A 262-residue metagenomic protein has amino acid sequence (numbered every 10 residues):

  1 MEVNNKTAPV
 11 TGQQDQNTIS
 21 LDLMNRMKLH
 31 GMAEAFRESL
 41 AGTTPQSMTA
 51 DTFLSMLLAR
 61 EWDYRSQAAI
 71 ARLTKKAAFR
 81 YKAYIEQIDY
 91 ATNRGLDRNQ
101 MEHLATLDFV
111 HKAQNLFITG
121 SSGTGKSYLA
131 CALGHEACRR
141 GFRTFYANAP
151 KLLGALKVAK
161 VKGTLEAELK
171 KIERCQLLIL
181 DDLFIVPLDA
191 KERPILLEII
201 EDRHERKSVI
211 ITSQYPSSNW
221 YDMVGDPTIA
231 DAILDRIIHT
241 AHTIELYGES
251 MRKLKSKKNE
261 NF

Functional and structural regions predicted by a protein language model:
M1-M32: Charged, compositionally biased N-terminal leader segments and the immediate start of the first structured element
N25, L29-Y81: Interdomain "pre-motor" coupling segment immediately N-terminal to P-loop NTPase/helicase cores
F36, R143, A147, L152-R174 (+1 more regions): Replace "adjacent to P-loop NTPase cores in ATP/GTP-dependent enzymes" with "adjacent to NTP-binding cores
Y81-I85, I179: Short, basic/glycine-rich phosphate-binding loops at helix/coil junctions that contact nucleotide phosphates
I88, A130, N148: Conserved hydrophobic/aromatic pocket- or pore-lining residues that grip, position, or stack substrates in active sites
I88-H103: N-terminal pre-P-loop "Q-motif" helix
A105-A113: Phosphate-binding P-loop
I118-F142: Walker A/P-loop
